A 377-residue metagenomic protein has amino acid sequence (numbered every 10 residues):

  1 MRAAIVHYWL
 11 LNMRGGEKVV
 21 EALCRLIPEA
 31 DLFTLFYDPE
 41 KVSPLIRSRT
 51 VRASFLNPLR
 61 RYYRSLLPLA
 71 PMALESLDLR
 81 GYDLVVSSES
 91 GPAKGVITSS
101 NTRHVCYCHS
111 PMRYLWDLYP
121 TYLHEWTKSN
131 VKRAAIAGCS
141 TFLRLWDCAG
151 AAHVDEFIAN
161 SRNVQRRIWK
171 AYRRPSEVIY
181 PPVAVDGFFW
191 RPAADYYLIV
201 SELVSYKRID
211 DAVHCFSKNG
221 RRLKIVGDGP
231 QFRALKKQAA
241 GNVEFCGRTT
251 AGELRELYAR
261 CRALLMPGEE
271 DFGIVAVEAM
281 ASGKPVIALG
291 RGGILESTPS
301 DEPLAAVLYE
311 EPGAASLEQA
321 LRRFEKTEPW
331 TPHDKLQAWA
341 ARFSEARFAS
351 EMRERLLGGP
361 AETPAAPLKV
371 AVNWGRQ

Functional and structural regions predicted by a protein language model:
L26-K94: Active-site donor-binding segments of glycosyltransferases and PAPS-dependent sulfotransferases
L67, P312, K326-V372: A charged, aromatic-enriched C-terminal amphipathic alpha-helix characteristic of glycosyltransferases across folds
A137-F188: Donor nucleotide-sugar binding/catalytic pocket of nucleotide-sugar-dependent glycosyltransferases
V183-K224: Conserved donor-binding/catalytic core segment of Leloir-type glycosyltransferases
R233-E253: Nucleotide-activated donor-binding/catalytic signature segment of Leloir-type glycosyltransferases, i.e., the conserved
E256-C261, M352: Short alpha-helical donor nucleotide-sugar binding micro-motif in glycosyltransferases
A259-D271, K284-P285: Acidic donor-binding loop of glycosyltransferase active sites
L295-R323: Change "using UDP/GDP/dTDP sugars" to "using nucleotide sugars
